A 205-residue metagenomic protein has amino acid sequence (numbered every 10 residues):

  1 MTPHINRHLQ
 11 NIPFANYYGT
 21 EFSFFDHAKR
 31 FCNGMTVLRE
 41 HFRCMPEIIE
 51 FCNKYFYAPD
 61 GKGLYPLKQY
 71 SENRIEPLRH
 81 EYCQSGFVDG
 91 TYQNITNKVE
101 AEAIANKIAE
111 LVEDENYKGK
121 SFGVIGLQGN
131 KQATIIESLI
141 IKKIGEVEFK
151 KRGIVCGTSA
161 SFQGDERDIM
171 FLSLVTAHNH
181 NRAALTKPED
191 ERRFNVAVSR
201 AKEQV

Functional and structural regions predicted by a protein language model:
M1-V205: Conserved helicase motor core of SF1/SF2 NTP-dependent helicases
